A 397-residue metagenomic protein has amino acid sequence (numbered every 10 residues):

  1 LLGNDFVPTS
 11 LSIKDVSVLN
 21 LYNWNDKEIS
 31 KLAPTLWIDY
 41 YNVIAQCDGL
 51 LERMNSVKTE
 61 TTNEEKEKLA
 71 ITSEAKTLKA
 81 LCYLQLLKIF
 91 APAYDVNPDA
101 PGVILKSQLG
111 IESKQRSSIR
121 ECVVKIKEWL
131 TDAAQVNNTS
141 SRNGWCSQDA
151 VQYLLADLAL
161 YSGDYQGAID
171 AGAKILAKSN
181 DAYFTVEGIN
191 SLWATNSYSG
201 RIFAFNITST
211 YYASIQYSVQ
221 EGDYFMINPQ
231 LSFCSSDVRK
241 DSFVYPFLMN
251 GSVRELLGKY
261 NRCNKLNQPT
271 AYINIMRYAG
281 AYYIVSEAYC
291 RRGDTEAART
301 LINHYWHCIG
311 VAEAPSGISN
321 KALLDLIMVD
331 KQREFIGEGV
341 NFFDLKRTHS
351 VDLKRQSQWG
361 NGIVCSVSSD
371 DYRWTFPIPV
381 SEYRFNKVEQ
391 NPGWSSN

Functional and structural regions predicted by a protein language model:
L1-I13, L86, P92-D99, T139-I215 (+1 more regions): Short, surface-exposed recognition loops and adjoining beta-strand edges that mediate ligand/DNA contacts, enriched
I13-I89, Q135-T139, Q268-I273, Y278 (+2 more regions): Conserved, well-structured interaction surfaces
I44-C47, L84, V123, L130 (+2 more regions): Inward-facing hydrophobic residues that define packing positions of alpha-helical scaffold repeats
N63-K66, I89-V124: Short coil/linker segments at helix-helix boundaries
I169-Y278, L324-L326, E334, E338-G339 (+6 more regions): Hydrophobic-face positions in mid-chain alpha helices that act as interaction patches
